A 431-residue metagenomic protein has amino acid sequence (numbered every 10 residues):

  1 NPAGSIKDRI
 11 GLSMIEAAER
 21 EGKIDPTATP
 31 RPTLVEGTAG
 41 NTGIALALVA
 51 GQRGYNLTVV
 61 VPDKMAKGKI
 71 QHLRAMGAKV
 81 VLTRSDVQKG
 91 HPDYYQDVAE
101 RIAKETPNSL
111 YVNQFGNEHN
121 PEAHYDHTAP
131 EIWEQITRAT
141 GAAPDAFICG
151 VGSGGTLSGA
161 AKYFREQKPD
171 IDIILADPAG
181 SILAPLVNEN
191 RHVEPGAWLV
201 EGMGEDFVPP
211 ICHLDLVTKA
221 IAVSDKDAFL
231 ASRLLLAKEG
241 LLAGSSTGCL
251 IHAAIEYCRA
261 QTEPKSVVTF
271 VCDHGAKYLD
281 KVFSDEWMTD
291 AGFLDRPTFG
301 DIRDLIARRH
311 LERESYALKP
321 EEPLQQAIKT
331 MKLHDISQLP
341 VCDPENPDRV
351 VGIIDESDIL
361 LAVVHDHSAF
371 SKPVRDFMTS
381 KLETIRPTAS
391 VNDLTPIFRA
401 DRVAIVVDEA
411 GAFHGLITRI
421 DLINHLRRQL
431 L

Functional and structural regions predicted by a protein language model:
N1-L305: PLP-dependent amino-acid enzyme catalytic core
A50, L73, I132, G240 (+6 more regions): Terminal peptide-recognition signature
G141-A142, P344-R349, A412: Short, solvent-exposed loop/turn segments that connect beta-strands within catalytic domains and beta-strand-rich
A146, K219, Q338, D376 (+1 more regions): Residues at the N-termini of beta-strands
L216, G300-Y316, D358, F370-L382: Bateman (tandem CBS) regulatory domains
A222, A317, I353, T384 (+1 more regions): Short aromatic/basic micro-patch
A317-I336, C342-P344, V363, E383-R402 (+2 more regions): The conserved cystathionine-beta-synthase
V351-I359, A404, H414-L422: Short hydrophobic beta-strand motif reused across regulatory alpha/beta modules
